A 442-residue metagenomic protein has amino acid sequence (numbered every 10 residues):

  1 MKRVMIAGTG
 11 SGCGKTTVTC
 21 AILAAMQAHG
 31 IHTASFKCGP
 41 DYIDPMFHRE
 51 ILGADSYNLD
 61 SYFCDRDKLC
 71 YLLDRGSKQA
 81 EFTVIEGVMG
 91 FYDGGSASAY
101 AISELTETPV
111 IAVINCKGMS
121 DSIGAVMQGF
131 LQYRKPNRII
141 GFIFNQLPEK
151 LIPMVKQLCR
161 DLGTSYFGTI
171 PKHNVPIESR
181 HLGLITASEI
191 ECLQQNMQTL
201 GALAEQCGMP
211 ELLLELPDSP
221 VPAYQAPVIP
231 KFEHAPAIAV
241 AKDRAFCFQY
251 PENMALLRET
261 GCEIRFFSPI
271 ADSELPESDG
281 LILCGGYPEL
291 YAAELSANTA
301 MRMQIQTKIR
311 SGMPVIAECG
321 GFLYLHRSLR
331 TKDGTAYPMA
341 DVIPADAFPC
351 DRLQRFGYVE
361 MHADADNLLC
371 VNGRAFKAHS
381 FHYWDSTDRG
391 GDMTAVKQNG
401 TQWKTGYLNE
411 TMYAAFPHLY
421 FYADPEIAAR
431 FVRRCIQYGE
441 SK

Functional and structural regions predicted by a protein language model:
M1, K231-A237: A short, charged/proline- and glycine-enriched loop that marks the coil->beta-strand transition at the N-terminal
K2-T17, L23-T106, I114-R134, R138 (+1 more regions): ATP-dependent carboxylate-amine ligase catalytic core
M5, V84-E86, I111-V113, I143 (+3 more regions): Structural motif
K37, S165-N174, E263-I270: Beta-strand->loop->alpha-helix junctions that form or flank phosphate-binding loops in nucleotide-handling enzymes
S120-I229: Internal gly/pro-rich beta-alpha loop/helix module that stabilizes soluble enzyme cofactors or their anionic handles
F232-H234, F246-L256, E263, P349 (+1 more regions): C-terminal and late-domain segments of enzyme folds
P236-K308: Phosphate-binding active sites in nucleotide-utilizing proteins
P288-N367: Cysteine-nucleophile active-site neighborhood
